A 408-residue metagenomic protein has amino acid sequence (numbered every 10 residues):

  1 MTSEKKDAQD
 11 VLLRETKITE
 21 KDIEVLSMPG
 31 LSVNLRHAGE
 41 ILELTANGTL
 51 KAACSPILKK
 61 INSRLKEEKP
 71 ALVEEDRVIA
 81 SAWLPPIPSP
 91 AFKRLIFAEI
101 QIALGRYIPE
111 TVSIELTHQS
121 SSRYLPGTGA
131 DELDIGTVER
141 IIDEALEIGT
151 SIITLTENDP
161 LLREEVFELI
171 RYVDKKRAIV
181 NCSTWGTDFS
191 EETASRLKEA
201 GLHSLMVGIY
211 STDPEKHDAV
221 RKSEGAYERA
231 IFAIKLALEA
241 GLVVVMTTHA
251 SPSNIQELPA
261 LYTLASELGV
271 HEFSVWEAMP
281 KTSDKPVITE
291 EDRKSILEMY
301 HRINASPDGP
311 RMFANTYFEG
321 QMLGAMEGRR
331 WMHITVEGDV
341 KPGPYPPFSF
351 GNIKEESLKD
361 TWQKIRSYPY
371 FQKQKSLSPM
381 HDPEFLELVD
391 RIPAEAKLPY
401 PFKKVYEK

Functional and structural regions predicted by a protein language model:
M1-E110: Flexible, acidic/Gly-rich N-terminal and inter-domain linker regions that tether and position cofactor-handling modules
M1-I41, E215-G328, V336-E337, K341 (+2 more regions): Radical SAM enzyme [4Fe-4S]-AdoMet core and its adjacent flexible, acidic and glycine-rich loops/tails across
L104-T137: Canonical Radical SAM [4Fe-4S] cluster-binding loop centered on the CxxxCxxC motif and its immediate flanking residues
V112, G328-R330: Short loop/turn microsegments at loop-to-beta-strand junctions
L116, V207, G338, L358: Conserved, mostly hydrophobic/aromatic
I135-L155, R163-E277: Radical SAM/AdoMet-radical enzyme domain recognition
P346-E395: Membrane-interface junctions of multi-pass transporters
L388-K408: An exposure/low-complexity boundary signal
